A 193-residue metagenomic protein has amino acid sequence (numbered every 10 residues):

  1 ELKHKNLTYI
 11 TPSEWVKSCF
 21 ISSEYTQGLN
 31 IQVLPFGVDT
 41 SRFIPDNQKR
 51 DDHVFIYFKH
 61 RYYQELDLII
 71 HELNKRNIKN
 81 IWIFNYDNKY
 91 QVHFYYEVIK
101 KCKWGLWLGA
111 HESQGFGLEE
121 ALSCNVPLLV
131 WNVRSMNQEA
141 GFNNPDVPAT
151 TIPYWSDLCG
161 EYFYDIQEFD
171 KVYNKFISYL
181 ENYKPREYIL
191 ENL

Functional and structural regions predicted by a protein language model:
E1: A short, histidine- and acid-enriched strand-loop-helix "catalytic/donor-clamping" loop that lines the nucleotide-sugar
K5-L29, Q64-E65: A short, active-site helix/loop in glycosyltransferases that binds the activated sugar's phosphate group
I10-E14, F36, Q114: Replace "coordinates the UDP/GDP/TDP-sugar" with "coordinates nucleotide-activated sugar donors
C19, F36-Y95: Conserved catalytic-core segment of nucleotide-activated headgroup transferases in glycan assembly
N80, L106, L128-L129: Hydrophobic beta-strand scaffold residues
Q91-C102, S123: Short acidic alpha-helix that forms the nucleotide-activated donor recognition element in Leloir-type transferases
K100-S113: Acidic donor-binding loop of glycosyltransferase active sites
Q114-N192: Catalytic binding pocket for nucleotide-activated donors in carbohydrate/polymer assembly enzymes
